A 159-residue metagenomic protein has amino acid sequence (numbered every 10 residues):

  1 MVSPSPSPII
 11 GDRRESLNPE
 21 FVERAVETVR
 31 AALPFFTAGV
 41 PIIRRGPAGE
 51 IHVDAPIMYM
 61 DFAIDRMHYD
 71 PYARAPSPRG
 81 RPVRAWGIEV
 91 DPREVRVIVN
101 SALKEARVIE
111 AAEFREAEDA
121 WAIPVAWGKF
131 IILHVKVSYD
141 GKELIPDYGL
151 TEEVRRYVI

Functional and structural regions predicted by a protein language model:
M1-I159: Long, terminal "pre-/pro-" and other extracytoplasmic accessory regions that lie outside the mature folded/catalytic
